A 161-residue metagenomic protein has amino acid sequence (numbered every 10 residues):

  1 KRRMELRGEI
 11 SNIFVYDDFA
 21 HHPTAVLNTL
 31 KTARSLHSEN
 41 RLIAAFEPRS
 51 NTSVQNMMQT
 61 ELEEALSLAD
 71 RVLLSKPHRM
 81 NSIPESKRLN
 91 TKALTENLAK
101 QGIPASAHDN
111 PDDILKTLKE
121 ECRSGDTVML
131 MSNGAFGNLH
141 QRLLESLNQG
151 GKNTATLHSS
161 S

Functional and structural regions predicted by a protein language model:
K1-S161: ATP-dependent carboxylate-amine ligase
